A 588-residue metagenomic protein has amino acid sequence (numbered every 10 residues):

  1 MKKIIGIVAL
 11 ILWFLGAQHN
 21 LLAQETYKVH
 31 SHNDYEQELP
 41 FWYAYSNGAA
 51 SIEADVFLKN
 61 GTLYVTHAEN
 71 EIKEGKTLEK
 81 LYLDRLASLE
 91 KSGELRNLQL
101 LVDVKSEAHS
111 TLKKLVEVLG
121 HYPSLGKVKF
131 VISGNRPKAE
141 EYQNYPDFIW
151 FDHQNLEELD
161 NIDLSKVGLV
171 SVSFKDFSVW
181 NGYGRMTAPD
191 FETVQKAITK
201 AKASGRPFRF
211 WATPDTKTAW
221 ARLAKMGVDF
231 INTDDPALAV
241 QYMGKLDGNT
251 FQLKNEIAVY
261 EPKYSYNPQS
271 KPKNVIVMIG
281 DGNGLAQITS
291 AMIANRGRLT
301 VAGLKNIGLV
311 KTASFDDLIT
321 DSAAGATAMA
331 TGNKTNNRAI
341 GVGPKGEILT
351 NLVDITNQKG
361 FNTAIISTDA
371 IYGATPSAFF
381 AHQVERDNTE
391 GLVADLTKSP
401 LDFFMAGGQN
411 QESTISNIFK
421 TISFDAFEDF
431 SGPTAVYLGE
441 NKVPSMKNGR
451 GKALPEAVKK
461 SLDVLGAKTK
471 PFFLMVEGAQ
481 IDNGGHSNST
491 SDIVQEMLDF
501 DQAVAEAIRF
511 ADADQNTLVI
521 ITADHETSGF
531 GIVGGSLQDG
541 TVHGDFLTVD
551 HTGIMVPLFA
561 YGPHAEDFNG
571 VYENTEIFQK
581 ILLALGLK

Functional and structural regions predicted by a protein language model:
M1-E25: Bacterial Sec-dependent N-terminal signal peptides
Q24-Y27, G48, L95-Q99, S124-K129 (+10 more regions): Loop/turn elements at helix/coil->beta-strand transitions in domains of secreted/extracellular proteins
T26, S46-S51, F57-G248: Catalytic cores of phosphodiester-bond hydrolases, prominently lipid phosphodiesterases
H32-D34, A54-F57, D103-S106, S133-R136 (+10 more regions): Active-site-proximal beta-strand/loop segments in catalytic clefts of secreted hydrolases
L39, N60-V65, S110-K113, A139-Y142 (+11 more regions): Extracytoplasmic/secreted cell-surface and envelope-processing proteins
T250-T414, F419-F424, E526, F530-K588: N-terminal catalytic scaffold of extracellular/periplasmic and nuclease hydrolases that process anionic headgroups
L285, D499-L537: Metal-dependent active-site segment of extracytoplasmic phospho-/sulfohydrolases and closely related
A374-F380, K442-V443, S461, A467-P471 (+1 more regions): Active-site His/acidic residue clusters
